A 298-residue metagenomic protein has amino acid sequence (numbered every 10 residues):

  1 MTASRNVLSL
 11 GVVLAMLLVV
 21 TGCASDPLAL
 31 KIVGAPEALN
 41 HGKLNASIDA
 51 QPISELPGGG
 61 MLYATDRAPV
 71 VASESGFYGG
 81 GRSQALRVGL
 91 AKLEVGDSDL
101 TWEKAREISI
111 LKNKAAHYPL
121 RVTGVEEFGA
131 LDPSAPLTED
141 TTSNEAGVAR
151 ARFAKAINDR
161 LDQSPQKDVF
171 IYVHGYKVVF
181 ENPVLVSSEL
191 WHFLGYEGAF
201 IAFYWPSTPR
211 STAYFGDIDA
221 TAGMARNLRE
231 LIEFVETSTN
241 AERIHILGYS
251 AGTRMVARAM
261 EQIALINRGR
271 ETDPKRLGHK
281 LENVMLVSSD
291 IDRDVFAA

Functional and structural regions predicted by a protein language model:
T2-G11: Bacterial N-terminal signal peptides that target proteins for export
G11-T21: Bacterial N-terminal signal peptides
V20, D132-L137, G269, K275: Repeat-unit-sized solenoid/scaffold elements
C23-Y196: Flexible, membrane-associating and regulatory peripheral segments of lipid-active enzymes
A24-N40, S75-S83, R87, K92 (+2 more regions): Serine-dependent carboxylesterase/thioesterase catalytic core of lipase-like alpha/beta-hydrolase/SGNH enzymes
